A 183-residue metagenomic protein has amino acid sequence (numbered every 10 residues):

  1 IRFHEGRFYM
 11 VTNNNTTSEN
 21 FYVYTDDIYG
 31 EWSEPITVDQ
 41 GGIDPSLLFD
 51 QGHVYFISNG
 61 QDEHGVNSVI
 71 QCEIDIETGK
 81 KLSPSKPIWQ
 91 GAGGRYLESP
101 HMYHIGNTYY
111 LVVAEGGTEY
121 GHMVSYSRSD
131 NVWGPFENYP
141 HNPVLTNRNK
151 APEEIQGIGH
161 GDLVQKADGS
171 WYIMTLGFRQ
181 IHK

Functional and structural regions predicted by a protein language model:
I1-K183: Carbohydrate-active catalytic/glycan-binding domains of CAZyme proteins, especially the secreted or lumenal ectodomains
